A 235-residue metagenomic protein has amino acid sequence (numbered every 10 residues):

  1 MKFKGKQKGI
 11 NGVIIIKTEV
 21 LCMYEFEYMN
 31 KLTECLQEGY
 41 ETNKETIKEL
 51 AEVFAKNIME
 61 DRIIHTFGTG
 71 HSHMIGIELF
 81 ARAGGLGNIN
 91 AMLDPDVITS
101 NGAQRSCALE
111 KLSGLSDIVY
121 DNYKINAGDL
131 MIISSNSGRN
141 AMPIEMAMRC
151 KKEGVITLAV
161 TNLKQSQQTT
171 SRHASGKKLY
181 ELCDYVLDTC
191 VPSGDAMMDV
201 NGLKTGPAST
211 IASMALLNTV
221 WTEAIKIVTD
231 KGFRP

Functional and structural regions predicted by a protein language model:
K8-C22: Short, Lys/Arg-enriched N-terminal segments with co-localized hydrophobic residues within the first ~10-30 amino acids
M23-T42: Generic N-terminal amphipathic, Lys/Arg-enriched alpha-helix
C35, T42, E60-D61, L182: Structured helix-beta-strand junction loops
T42-N57: A short, well-structured juxtamembrane/interface segment
M59, T66-I225: Glycine-rich phosphate-binding loops that contact phosphosugars or nucleotide phosphates
F233-P235: A short, charged, Gly/Pro-tolerant segment at domain boundaries
